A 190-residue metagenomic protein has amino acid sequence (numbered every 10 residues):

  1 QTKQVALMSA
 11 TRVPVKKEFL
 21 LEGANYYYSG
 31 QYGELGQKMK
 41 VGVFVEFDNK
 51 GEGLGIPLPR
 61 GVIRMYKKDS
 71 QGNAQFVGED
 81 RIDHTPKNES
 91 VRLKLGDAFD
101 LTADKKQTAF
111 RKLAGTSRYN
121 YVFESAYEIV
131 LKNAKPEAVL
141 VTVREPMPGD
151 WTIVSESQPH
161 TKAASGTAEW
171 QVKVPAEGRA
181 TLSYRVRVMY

Functional and structural regions predicted by a protein language model:
Q1-Y190: Long, intrinsically disordered, low-complexity accessory segments associated with secretion and vesicular trafficking
